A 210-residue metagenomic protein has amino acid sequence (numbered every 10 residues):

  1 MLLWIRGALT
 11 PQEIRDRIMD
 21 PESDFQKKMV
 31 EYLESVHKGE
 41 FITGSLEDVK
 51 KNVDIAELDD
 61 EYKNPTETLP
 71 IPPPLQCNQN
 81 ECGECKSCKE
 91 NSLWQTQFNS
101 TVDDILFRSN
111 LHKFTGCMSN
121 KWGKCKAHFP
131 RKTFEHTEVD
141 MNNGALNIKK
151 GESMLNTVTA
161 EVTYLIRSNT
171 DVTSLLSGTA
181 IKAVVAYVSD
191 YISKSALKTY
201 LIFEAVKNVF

Functional and structural regions predicted by a protein language model:
L2-F210: Intrinsic low-complexity, intrinsically disordered terminal tails and linker regions enriched in charged/polar residues
